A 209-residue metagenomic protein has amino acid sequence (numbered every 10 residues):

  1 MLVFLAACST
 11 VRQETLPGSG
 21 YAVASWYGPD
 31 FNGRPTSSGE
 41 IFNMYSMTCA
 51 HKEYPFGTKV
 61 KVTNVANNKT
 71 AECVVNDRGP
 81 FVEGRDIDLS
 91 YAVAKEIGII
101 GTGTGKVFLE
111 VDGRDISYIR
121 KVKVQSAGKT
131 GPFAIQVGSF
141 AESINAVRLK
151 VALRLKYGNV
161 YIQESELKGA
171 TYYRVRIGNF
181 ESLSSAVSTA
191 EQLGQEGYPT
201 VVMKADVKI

Functional and structural regions predicted by a protein language model:
M1-A6: Sec-dependent bacterial lipoprotein signal peptides
C8-R148, E191, V202-I209: Secreted/periplasmic proteins
A141-I209: Extracytoplasmic
